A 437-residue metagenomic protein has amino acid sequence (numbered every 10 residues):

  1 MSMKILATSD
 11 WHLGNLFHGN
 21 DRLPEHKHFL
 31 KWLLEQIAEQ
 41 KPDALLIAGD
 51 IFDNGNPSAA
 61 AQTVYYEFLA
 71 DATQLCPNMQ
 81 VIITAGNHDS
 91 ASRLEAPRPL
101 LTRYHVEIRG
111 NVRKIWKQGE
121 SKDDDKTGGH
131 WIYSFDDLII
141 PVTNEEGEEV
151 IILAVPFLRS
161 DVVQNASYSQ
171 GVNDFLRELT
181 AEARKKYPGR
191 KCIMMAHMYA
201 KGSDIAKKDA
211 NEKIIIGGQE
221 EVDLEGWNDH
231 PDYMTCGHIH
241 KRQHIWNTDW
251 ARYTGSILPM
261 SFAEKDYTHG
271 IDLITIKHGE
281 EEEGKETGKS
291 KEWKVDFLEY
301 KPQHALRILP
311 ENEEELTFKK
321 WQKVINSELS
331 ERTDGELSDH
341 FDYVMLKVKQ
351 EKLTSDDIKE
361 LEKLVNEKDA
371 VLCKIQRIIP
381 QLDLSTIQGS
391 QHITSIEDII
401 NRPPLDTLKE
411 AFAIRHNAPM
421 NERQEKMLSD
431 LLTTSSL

Functional and structural regions predicted by a protein language model:
M1-A70, Q74-N78, M194, D430 (+1 more regions): N-terminal active-site segment of His-dependent metallophosphoesterases
T8-S9, L45-G49, Q80-N87, E107-V112 (+3 more regions): Active-site neighborhood of phospho(di)ester-bond hydrolases with catalytic His/Asp-centered motifs
H12, P42-A60, C76-S92, Y199-Q219: Active-site neighborhood of divalent metal-dependent phosphoester/pyrophosphate hydrolases
G14-N15, D53-N56, A85-L94, W116 (+4 more regions): Active-site environment of divalent metal-dependent phosphoester hydrolases
H18, I51-F68, A85-Y104, R109-G110 (+2 more regions): Metal-dependent catalytic neighborhoods of phosphoester/phosphodiester hydrolases
Y104-G217: Conserved catalytic scaffold of divalent metal-dependent phosphoesterases
K201-G202, A206-E280: Conserved beta-sheet core of the metallophosphoesterase superfamily
I276-L437: Accessory, non-catalytic peripheral segments of nucleic-acid enzymes
